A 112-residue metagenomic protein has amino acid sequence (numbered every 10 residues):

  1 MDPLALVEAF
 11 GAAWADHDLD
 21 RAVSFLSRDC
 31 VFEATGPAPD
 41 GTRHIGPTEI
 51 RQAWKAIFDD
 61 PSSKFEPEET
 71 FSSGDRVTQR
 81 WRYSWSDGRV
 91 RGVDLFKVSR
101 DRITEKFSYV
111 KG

Functional and structural regions predicted by a protein language model:
M1-D18: Short, aromatic-enriched amphipathic alpha-helices that serve as compact interaction elements
D2, D18, T48-G112: A beta-strand edge to alpha-helix "cap/lid" segment located at domain peripheries
A13, F25, I57: Short alpha-helical functional segments enriched in proximate histidine and acidic residues
D18-E33: Short, well-ordered alpha-helical segments enriched in acidic and aromatic residues
F32-R43: A short gly/proline-enriched turn/hairpin at secondary-structure junctions
